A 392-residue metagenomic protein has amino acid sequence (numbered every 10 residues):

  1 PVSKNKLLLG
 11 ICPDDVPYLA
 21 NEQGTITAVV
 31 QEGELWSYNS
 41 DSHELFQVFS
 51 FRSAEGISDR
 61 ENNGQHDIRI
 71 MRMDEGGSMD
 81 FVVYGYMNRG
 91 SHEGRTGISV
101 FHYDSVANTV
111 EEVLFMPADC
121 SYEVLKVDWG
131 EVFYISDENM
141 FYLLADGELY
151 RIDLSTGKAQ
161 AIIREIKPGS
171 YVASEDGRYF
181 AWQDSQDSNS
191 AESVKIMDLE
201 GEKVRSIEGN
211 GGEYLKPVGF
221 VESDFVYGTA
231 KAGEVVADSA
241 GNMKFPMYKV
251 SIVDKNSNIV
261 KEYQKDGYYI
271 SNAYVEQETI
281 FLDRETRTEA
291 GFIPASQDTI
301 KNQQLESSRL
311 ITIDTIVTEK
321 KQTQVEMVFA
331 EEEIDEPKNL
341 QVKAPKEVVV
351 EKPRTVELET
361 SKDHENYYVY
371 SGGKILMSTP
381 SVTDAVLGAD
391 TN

Functional and structural regions predicted by a protein language model:
V2-I11, Q31-N62, S91-V124, L144-R164 (+3 more regions): Surface-exposed loop/turn elements that mediate protein-protein interactions on large endomembrane-trafficking
K6-L19, E55-M73, A118-F133, R164-E175 (+3 more regions): Repeated scaffold domains used in trafficking and secretory/extracellular systems, primarily beta-propellers
L7, T27, M79-F81, M140-F141 (+2 more regions): Hydrophobic beta-strand positions that form the internal "hydrophobic ladder" of WD40/Gbeta-like beta-propeller blades
V29-Q31, V82-Y84, L144, Q183 (+2 more regions): Residue-level marker for isolated small/hydroxyl-bearing positions within beta-strands of beta-sheet-rich domains
D67-G90, R95-H102: N-terminal non-globular leader segments, chiefly Sec-dependent signal peptides
G85-M87, G147, Q186, A232: Residue-level signature of beta-propeller blades and closely related beta-rich strand-turn architectures in secreted
G130-V132, D137-F141, A145-I163, P168-F180: Long, K/E/R/D-enriched contiguous segments that form extended
S174, Y179, N189, L215-A237 (+2 more regions): Loop/turn-rich, solvent-exposed surfaces of beta-rich toroidal or solenoidal domains
